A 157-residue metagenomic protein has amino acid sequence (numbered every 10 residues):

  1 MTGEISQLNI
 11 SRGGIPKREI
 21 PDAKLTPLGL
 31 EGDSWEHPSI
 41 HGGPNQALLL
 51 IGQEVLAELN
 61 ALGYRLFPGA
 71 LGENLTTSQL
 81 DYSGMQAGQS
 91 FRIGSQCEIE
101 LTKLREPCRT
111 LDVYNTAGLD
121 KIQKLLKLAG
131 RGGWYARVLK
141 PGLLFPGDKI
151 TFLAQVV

Functional and structural regions predicted by a protein language model:
M1-V157: Metal-cofactor-dependent catalytic cores
